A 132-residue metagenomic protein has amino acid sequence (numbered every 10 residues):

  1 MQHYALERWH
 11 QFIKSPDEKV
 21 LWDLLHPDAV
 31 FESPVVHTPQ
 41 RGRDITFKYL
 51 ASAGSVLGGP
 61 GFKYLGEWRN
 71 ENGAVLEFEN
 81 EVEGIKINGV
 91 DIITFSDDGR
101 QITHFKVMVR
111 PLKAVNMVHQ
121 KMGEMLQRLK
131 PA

Functional and structural regions predicted by a protein language model:
M1, I13, T38-G42: Alpha-helix N-cap/loop-to-helix boundary motif
H3-L24, A132: Short acidic-aromatic low-complexity motifs
L6-W9, L25, L50, L76-F78: Hydrophobic alpha-helical core bundles mediating ligand binding, dimerization, or RNAP-core interactions
F12-I13, H26, N72, G99: Short, isolated positions within intrinsically disordered regulatory regions of eukaryotic proteins
E18-E71: A solvent-exposed, acidic/Ser-Thr-rich amphipathic alpha-helical stretch
A51-A132: A beta-strand edge to alpha-helix "cap/lid" segment located at domain peripheries
